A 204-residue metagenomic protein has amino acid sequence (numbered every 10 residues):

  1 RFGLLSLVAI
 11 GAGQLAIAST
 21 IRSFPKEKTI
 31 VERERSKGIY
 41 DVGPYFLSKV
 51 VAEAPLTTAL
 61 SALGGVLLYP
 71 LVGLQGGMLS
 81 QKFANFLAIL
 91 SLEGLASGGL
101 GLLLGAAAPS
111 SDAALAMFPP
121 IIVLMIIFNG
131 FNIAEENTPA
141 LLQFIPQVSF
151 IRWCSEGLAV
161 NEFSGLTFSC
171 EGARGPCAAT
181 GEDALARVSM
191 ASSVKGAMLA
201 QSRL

Functional and structural regions predicted by a protein language model:
R1-L204: Membrane-spanning alpha-helical segments of multipass transporters and channels
